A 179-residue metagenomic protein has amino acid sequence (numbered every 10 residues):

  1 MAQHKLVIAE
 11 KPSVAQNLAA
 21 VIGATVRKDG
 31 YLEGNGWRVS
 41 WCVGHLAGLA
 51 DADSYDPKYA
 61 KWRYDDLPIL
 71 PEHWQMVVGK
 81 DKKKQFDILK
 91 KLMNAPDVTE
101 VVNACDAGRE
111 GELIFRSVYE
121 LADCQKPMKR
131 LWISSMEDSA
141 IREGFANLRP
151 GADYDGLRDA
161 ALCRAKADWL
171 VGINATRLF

Functional and structural regions predicted by a protein language model:
M1-F179: Intrinsically disordered, low-complexity regulatory segments
